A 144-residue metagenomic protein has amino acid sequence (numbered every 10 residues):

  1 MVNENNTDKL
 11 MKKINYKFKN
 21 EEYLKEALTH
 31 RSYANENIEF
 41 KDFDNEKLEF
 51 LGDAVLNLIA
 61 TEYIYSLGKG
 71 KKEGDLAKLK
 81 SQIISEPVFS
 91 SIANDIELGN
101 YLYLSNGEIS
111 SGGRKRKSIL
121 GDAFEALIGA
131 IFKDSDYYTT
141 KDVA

Functional and structural regions predicted by a protein language model:
V2-A144: RNase III-family endoribonuclease catalytic core
